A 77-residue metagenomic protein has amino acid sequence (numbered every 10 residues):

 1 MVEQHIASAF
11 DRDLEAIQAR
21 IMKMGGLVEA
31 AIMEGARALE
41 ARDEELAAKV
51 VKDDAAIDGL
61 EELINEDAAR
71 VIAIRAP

Functional and structural regions predicted by a protein language model:
M1-P77: Cytosolic, long alpha-helical scaffolding segments
